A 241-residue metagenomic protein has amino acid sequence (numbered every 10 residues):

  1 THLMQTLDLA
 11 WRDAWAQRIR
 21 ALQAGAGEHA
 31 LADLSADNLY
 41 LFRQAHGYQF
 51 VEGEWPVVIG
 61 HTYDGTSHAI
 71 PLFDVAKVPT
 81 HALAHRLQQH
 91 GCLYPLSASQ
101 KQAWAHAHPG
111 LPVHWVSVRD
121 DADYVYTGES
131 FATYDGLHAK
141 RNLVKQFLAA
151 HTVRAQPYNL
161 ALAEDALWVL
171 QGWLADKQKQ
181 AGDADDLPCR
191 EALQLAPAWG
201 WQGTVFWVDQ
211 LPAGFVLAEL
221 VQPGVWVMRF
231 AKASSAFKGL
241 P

Functional and structural regions predicted by a protein language model:
T1-H61, G182: Amide-forming acyltransferase catalytic core, primarily the GNAT-like/NAT-type and related acyltransferase folds
G25, Q89-H90, A150-H151: Structured helix-beta-strand junction loops
D33-S99, V208-S235: Conserved donor-binding loop and adjoining core beta-sheet/short helix segment in diverse acyl/aminoacyl transferases
D74, T127-F131, F230, F237-P241: Short, intrinsically disordered, charge-balanced linker/junction segments flanking boundaries in proteins
T80, K140, P188-C189: Amphipathic coiled-coil/heptad-repeat helices and related helical stalk/stem segments that mediate oligomerization
Q88-V116: Non-catalytic accessory segments adjacent to catalytic cores
L111-Q180: Acyltransferase donor/substrate-recognition loop-hinge adjacent to the catalytic core
L160, A166-R229: A mid-sequence, solvent-exposed acidic-amphipathic segment
